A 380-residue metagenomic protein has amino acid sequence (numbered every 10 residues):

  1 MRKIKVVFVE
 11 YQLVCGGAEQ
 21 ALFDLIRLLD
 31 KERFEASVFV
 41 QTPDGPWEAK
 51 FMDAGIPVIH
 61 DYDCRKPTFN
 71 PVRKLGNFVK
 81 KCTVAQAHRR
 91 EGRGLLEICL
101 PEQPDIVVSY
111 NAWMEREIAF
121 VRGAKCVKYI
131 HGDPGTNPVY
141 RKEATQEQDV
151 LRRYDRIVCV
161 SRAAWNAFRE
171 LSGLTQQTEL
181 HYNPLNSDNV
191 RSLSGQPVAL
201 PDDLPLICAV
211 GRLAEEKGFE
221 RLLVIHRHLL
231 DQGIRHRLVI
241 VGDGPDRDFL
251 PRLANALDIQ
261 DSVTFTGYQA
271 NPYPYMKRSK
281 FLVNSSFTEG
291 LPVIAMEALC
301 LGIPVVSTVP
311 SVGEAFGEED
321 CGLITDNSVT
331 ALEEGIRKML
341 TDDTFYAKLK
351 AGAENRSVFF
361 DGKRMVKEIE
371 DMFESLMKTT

Functional and structural regions predicted by a protein language model:
G16-D24, P205, A209-H228, P245-R252: A conserved mid-protein helix/loop that constitutes part of the nucleotide-sugar donor-binding site
E91, V108-M114, I130: Short His-centered aromatic/hydrophobic patch
R116-I118, Y154-T178, L185: A short, active-site helix/loop in glycosyltransferases that binds the activated sugar's phosphate group
P138-V139, N166-E170, E179-L204, P274: Acidic anion/phosphate-binding donor-loop and adjacent secondary structure in glycosyltransferase catalytic cores
P251-G267: Nucleotide-activated donor-binding/catalytic signature segment of Leloir-type glycosyltransferases, i.e., the conserved
Y268, F287: Aromatic "clamp/platform" in nucleotide-sugar-dependent glycosyltransferases that forms part of the donor/acceptor
P304-S307: Short hydrophobic beta-strand element within catalytic cores of glycosyltransferases and related nucleotide-activated
E318-T330, K338-D343: Conserved acidic donor-binding segment of nucleotide-sugar-dependent glycosyltransferases
